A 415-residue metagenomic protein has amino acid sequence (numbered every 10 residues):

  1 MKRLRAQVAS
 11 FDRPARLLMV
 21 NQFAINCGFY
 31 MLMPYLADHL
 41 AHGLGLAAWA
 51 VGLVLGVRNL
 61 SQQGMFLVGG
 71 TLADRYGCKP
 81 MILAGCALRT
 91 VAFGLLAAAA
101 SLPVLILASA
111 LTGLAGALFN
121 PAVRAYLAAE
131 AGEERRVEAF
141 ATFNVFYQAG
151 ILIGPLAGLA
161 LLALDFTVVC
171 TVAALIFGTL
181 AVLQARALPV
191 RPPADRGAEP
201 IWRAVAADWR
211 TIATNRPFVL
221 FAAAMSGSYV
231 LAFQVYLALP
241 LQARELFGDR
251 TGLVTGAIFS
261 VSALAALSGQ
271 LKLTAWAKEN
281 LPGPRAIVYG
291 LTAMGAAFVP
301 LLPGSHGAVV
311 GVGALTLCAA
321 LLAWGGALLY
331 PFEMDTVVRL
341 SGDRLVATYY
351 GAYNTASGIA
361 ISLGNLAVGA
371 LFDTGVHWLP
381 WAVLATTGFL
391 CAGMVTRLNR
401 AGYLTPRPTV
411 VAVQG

Functional and structural regions predicted by a protein language model:
M1-D12, P189-F221, G415: Juxtamembrane intracellular "pre-TM" segments in multi-pass secondary transporters
P34-W49, L237-V254: Short amphipathic helix-loop junctions that connect adjacent transmembrane helices in Major Facilitator Superfamily/SLC
N59-L67, I151-L152, A263-L271, I361-S362: Residue-level signature of mid-helix packing/kink "hotspots" within the transmembrane helices of 12-pass Major
Q63-A100: Conserved MFS/SLC helix-loop-helix module at the cytosolic interface between two early adjacent transmembrane helices
M65-G77, S268-G283, F372: Helix-to-loop junctions at the C-terminal end of transmembrane segments in multipass secondary transporters
P80-G94, R285-P300: Structural signature of the two symmetry-related core transmembrane helices
S109-Q148: Cytoplasmic helix-loop-helix junction between adjacent transmembrane helices in 12-TM secondary transporters
L162-L175, A370-G388: A membrane-interface helix-boundary motif in multi-pass transporters
